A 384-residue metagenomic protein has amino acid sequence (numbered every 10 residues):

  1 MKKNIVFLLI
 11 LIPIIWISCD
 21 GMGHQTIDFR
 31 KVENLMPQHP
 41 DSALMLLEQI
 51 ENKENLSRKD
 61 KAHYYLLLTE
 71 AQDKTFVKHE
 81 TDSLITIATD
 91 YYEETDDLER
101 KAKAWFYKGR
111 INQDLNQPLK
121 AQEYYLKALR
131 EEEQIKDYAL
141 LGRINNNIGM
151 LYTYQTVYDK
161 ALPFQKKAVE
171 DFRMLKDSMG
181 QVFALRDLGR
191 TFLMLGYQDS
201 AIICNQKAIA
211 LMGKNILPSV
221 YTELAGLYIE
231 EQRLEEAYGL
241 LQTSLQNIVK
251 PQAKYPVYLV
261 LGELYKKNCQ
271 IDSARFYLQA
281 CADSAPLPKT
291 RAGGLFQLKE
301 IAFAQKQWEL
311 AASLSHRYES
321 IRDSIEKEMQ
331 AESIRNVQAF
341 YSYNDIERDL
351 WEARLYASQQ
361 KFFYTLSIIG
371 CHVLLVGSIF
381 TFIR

Functional and structural regions predicted by a protein language model:
C19-E70, K74, H79-D82, E94 (+1 more regions): N-terminal leader/linker segments that initiate helical-solenoid repeat arrays
M22, S57-K61, E99, A139 (+4 more regions): Residue signature of alpha-solenoid helical repeat architecture, marking inter-repeat boundaries and helix-start
H24-L44, H79-D82, D272-R275, Q279-R384: Hydrophobic positions within repeat-based interaction scaffolds
L35-E48, T75-I87, P118-L126, Y158-K166 (+3 more regions): Helix-turn-helix repeat elements of alpha-solenoid scaffolds
A43, Q49-I50, A88, T95 (+11 more regions): Alpha-helical solenoid scaffolds that mediate protein-protein interactions, centered on TPR/SEL1-like repeats but also
L47, N52-E54, Y92-E93, N112-Q113 (+10 more regions): Eukaryotic all-alpha helical interaction scaffolds
L66-L67, D73, R100-D114, A139-Y154 (+4 more regions): Conserved alpha-helical positions within TPR/SEL1-like repeat arrays
